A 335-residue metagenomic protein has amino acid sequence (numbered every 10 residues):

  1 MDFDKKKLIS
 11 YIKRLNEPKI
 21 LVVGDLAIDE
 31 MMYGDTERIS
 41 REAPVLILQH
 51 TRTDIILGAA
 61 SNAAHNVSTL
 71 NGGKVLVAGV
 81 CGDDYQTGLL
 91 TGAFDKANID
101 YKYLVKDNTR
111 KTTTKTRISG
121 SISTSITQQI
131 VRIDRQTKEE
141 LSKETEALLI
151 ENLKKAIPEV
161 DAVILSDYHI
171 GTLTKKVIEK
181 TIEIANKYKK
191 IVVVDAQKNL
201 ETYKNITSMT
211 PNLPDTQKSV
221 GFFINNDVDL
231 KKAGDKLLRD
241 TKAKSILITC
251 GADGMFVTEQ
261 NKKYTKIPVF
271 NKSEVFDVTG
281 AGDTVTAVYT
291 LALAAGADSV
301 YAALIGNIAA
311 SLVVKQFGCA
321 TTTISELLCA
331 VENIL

Functional and structural regions predicted by a protein language model:
M1-E37: Positively charged, low-complexity intrinsically disordered leader regions
L15, I157-P158, Y203-K204: A short, aliphatic-rich alpha-helical micro-motif
I20, I28-A162, T323-L335: Conserved N-terminal subdomain of the carbohydrate kinase-like
L21-V23, R132, D161-I164, V193 (+2 more regions): Structural motif
L26, Y168, T284: Active-site metal-binding loops of divalent metal-dependent hydrolases
E159-T172: Short acidic, glycine-rich surface-loop motifs adjacent to enzyme active sites
I170-Y264: Conserved phosphate/ATP/ADP-binding segment of small-molecule kinases
K244, F270-E332: Conserved post-catalytic alpha-helical subdomain immediately downstream of the catalytic base and nucleotide-binding
